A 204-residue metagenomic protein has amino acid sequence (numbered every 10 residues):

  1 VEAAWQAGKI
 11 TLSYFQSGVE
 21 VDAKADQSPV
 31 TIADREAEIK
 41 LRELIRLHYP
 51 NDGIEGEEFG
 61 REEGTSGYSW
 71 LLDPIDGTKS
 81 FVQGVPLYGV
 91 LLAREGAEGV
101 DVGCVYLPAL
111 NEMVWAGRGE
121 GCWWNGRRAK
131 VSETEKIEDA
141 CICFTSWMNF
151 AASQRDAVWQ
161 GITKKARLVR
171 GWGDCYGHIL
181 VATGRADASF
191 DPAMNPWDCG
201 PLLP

Functional and structural regions predicted by a protein language model:
V1-I75: N-terminal subdomain of lithium-sensitive/metallo-dependent phosphomonoesterases centered on the IMPase/IPPase/PAP
T11, D34, I45, T78 (+4 more regions): Residue-level signal for inorganic ion chemistry
R35, I39, E58, P74-G77 (+4 more regions): Generic detector of well-ordered alpha-helical packing
G64-W123: DPxDG-like acidic metal-binding loop motif
V100, R128-K130: Short, solvent-exposed loop/turn motifs
K130-P204: An extended, acidic
